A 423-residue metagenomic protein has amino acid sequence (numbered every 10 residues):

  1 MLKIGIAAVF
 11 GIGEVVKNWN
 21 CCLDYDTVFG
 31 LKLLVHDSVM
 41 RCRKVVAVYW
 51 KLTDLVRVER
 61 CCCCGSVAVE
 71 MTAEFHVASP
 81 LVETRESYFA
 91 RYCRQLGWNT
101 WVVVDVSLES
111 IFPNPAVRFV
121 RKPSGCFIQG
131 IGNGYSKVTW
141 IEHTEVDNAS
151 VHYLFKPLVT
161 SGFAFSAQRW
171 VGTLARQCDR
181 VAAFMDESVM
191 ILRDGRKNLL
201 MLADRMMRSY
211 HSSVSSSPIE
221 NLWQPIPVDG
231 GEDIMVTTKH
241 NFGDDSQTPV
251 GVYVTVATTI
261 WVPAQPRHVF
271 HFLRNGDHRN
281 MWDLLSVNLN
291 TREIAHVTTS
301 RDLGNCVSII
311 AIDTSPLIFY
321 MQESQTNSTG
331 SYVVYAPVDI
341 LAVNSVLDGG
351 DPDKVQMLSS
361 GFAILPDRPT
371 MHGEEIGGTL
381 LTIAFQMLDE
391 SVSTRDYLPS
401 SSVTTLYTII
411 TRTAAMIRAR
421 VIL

Functional and structural regions predicted by a protein language model:
M1-L423: Eukaryotic helix-grip
